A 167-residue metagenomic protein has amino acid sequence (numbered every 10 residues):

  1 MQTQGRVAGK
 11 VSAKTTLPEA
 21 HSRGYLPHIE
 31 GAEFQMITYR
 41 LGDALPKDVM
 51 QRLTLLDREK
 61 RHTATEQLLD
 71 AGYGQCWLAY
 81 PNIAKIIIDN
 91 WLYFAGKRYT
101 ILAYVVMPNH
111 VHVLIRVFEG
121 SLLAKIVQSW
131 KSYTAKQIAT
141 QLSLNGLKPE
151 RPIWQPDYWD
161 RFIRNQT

Functional and structural regions predicted by a protein language model:
M1-T167: Short catalytic/metal-binding and nucleic-acid-binding patches
